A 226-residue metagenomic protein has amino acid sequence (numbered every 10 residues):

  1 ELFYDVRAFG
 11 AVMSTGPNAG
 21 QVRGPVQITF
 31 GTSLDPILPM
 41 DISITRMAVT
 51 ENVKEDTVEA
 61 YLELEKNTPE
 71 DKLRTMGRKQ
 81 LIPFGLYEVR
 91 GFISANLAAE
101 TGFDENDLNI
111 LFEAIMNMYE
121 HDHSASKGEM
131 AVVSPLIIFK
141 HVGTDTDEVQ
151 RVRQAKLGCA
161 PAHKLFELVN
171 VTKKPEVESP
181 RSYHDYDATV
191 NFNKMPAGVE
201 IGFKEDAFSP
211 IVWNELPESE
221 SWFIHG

Functional and structural regions predicted by a protein language model:
E1-G226: Basic polyanion-binding and macromolecular-assembly surfaces
